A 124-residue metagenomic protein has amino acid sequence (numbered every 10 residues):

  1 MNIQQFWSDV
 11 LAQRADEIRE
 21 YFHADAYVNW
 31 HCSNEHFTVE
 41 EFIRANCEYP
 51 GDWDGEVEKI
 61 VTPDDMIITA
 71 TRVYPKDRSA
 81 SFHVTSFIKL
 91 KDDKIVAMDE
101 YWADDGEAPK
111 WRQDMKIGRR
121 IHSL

Functional and structural regions predicted by a protein language model:
M1-L124: C-terminal and inter-domain tail/linker signature
